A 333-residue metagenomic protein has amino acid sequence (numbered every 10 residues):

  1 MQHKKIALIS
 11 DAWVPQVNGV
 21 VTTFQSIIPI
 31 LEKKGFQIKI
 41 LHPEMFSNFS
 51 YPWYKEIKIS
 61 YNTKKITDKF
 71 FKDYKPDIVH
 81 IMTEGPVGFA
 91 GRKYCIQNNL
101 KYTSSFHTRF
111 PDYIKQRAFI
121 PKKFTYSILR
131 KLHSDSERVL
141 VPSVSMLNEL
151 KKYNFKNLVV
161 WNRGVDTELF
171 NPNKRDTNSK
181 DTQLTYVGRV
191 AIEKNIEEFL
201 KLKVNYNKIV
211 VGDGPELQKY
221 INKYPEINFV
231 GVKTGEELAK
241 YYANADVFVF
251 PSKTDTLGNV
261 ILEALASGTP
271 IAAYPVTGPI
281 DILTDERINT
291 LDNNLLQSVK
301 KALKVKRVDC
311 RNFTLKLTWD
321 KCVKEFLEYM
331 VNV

Functional and structural regions predicted by a protein language model:
F71, V232, K240-A245, F326: Short alpha-helical donor nucleotide-sugar binding micro-motif in glycosyltransferases
S127-N173: Donor nucleotide-sugar binding/catalytic pocket of nucleotide-sugar-dependent glycosyltransferases
V165-T182, K219: Acidic anion/phosphate-binding donor-loop and adjacent secondary structure in glycosyltransferase catalytic cores
D176-V211: Conserved donor-binding/catalytic core segment of Leloir-type glycosyltransferases
Q218-E236: Nucleotide-activated donor-binding/catalytic signature segment of Leloir-type glycosyltransferases, i.e., the conserved
K253: Aromatic "clamp/platform" in nucleotide-sugar-dependent glycosyltransferases that forms part of the donor/acceptor
P270-A273: Short hydrophobic beta-strand element within catalytic cores of glycosyltransferases and related nucleotide-activated
L303-N332: A charged, aromatic-enriched C-terminal amphipathic alpha-helix characteristic of glycosyltransferases across folds
